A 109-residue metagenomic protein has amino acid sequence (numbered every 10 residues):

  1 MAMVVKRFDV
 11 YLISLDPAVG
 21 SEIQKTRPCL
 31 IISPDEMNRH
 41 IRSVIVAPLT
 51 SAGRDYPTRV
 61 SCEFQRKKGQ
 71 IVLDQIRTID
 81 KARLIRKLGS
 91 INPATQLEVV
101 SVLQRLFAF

Functional and structural regions predicted by a protein language model:
M1-F109: Conserved functional hotspots at enzyme active or ligand-binding sites that engage polyanionic ligands
